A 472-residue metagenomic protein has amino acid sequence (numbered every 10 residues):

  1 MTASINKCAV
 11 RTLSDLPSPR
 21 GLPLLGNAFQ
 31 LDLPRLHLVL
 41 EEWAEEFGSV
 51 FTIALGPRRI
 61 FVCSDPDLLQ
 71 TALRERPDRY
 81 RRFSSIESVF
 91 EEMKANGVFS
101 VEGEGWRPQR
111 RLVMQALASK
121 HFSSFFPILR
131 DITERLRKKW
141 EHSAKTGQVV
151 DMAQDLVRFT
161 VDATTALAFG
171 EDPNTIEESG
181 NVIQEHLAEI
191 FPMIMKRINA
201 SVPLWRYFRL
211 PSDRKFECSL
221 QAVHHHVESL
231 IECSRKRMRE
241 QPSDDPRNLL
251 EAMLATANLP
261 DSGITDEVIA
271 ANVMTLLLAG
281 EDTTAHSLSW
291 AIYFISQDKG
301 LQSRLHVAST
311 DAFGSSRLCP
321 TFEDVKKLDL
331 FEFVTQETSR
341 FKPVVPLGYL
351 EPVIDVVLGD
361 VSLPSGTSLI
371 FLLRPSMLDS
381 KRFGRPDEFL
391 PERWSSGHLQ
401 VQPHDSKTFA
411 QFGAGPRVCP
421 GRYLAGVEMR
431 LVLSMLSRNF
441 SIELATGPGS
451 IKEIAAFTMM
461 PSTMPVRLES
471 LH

Functional and structural regions predicted by a protein language model:
A3-S4, T12, L16, A44 (+7 more regions): Cytochrome P450 proximal C-terminal region
L16-E45, R59, D67, S84-F169 (+5 more regions): Cytochrome P450 catalytic-domain helical core, especially the substrate-recognition surface and oxygen-activation
P23, F29, A118, C218-L288 (+3 more regions): Conserved cytochrome P450 catalytic core segment spanning the I/J/K helices
N27-G48, H225, S229, S316-G359 (+1 more regions): Conserved cytochrome P450 K-helix E-x-x-R motif and the immediately C-terminal K′/meander segment
V39, M274, A279, C319 (+4 more regions): Cytochrome P450 heme-thiolate "Cys pocket" and heme-binding signature region
T284-A308, Y423-N439: Cytochrome P450 catalytic-core helices
F371-Q400: Conserved cytochrome P450 K-helix/beta-meander segment immediately N-terminal to the heme-binding cysteine loop
